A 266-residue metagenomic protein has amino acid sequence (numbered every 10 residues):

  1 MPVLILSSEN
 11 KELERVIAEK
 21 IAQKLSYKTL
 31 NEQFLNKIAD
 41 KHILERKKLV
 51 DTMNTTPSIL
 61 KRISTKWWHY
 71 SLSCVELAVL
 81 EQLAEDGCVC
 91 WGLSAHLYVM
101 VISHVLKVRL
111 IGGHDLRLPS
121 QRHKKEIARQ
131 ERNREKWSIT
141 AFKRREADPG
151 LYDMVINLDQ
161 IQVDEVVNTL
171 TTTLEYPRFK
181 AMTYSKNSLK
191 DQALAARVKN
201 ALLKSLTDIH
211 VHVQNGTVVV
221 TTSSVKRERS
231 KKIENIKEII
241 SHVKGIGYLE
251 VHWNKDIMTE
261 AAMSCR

Functional and structural regions predicted by a protein language model:
L4-A22: Glycine-rich phosphate-binding P-loop
I38-C88: ATP-dependent small-molecule kinase phosphotransfer cores that center on conserved nucleotide phosphate-binding segments
V101-R129: Conserved phosphate-donor/acceptor-positioning beta-strand/loop module used by diverse small-molecule
R122-V163, A193, K199-N200, D208: Small-molecule kinase domains that catalyze NTP-dependent phosphoryl transfer to phosphate-bearing small molecules
R178-I209, N235: N-proximal, solvent-exposed amphipathic alpha-helical segments enriched in charged/polar residues
R197-V198, M258-R266: Short, low-order "capping/linker" segments at domain edges
V198, R227-V251: Short, non-transmembrane amphipathic alpha-helical segments
L203-V225: Short edge beta-strands and adjacent turn/loop segments
